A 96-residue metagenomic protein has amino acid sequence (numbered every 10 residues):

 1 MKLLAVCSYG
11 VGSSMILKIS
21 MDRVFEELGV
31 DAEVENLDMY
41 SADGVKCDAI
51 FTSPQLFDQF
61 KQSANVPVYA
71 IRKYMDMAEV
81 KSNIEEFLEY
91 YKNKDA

Functional and structural regions predicted by a protein language model:
K2-D38: Conserved active-site segments centered on acidic
G10, S41, M75: Residue-level detector of flexible, active-site-proximal loop/helix-junction positions within diverse enzyme catalytic
V34-E35, C47-S53: Short, hydrophobic beta-strand segments that form beta-sheet elements in well-ordered domains
L37-S41, K46, E79: Short acidic active-site motifs
D38-M39, S53-D58: Short, polar loop motifs at secondary-structure junctions
V45-K46, S63-V66: Short, structured coil segments at secondary-structure junctions
A70-A96: Ser/Thr/Gly-rich flexible loops in soluble cytosolic domains mediating phosphotransfer, phosphorylation
